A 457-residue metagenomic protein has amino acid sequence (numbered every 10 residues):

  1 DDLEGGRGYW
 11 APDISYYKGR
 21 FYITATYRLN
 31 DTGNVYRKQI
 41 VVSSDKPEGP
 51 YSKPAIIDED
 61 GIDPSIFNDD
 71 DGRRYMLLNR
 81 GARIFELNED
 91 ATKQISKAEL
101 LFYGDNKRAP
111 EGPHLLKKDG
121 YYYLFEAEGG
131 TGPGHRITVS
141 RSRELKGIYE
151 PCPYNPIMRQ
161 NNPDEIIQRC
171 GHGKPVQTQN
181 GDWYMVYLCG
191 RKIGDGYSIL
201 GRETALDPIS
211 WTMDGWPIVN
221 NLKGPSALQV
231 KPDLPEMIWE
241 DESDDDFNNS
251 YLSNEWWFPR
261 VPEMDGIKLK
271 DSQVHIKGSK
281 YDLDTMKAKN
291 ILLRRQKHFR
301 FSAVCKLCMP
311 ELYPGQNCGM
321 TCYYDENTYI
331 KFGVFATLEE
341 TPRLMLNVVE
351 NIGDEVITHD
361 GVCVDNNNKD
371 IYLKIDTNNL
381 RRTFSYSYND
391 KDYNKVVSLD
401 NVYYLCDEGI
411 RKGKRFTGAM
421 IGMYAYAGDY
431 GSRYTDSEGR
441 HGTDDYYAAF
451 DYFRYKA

Functional and structural regions predicted by a protein language model:
D1-A457: Carbohydrate-active catalytic/glycan-binding domains of CAZyme proteins, especially the secreted or lumenal ectodomains
